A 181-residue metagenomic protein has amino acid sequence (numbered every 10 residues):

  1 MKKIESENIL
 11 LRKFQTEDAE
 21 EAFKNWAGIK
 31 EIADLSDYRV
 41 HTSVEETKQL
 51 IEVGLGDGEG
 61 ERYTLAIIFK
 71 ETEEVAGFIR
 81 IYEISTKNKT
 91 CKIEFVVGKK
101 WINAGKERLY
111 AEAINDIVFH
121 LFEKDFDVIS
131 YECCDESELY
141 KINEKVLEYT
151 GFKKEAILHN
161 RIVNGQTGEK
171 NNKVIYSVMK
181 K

Functional and structural regions predicted by a protein language model:
M1-E21, N25-I29, I68-K181: Acyl-donor (CoA/ACP) binding surface of acyl/acetyltransferases
T16, H41-E45, E61: Generic alpha-helical scaffold signal
W26, S36, G54-G58: Hydrophobic residues in alpha-helical segments
E31-V53: Conserved GNAT-fold acetyl-CoA-binding loop/helix
D34-V40, E61-I68: A short, aromatic/hydrophobic, helix- or strand-capping loop or linear motif that either lines the entrance/gate
H41-E45, G54-L55, F69, V96-G98: Juxtamembrane/interface motifs at transmembrane-helix termini
E52-A66, G77: A short helix-loop-beta-strand connector motif used in the catalytic cores of GNAT acetyltransferases and, in some
